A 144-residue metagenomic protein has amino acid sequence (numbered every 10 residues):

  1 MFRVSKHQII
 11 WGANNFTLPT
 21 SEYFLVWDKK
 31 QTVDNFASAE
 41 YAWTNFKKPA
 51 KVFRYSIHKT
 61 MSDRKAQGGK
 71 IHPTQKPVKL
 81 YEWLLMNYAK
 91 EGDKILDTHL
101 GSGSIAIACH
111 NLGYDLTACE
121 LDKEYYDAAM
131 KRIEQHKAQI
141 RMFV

Functional and structural regions predicted by a protein language model:
F2-V144: Class I S-adenosyl-L-methionine
